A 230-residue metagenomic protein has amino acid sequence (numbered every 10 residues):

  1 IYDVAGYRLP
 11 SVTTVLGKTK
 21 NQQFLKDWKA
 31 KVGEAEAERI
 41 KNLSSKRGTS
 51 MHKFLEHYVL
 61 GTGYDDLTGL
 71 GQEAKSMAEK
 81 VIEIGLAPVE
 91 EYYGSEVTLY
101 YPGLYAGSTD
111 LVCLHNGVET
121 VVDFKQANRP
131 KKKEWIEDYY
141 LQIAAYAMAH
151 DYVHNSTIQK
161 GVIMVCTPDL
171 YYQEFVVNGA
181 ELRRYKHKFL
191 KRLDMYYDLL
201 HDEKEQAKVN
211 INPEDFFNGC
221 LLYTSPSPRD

Functional and structural regions predicted by a protein language model:
I1-D65, G69-K75, Y92-V97: Nuclease catalytic cores
H57-G61, M148-V153, S227: Active-site catalytic microenvironments for nucleophilic, acid-base chemistry
E73-G85, V165-V176: Short, mixed-charge aromatic SLiMs
G85-Y92: Short secondary-structure junctions
Y93-L199: Mg2+/Mn2+-dependent nuclease catalytic core
D198-F217: Charged phosphate-binding loop/patch that engages nucleotide di/tri-phosphates or the phosphate backbone of nucleic
Y223-D230: Conserved small/polar residues in nucleotide/adenosyl-binding loops
